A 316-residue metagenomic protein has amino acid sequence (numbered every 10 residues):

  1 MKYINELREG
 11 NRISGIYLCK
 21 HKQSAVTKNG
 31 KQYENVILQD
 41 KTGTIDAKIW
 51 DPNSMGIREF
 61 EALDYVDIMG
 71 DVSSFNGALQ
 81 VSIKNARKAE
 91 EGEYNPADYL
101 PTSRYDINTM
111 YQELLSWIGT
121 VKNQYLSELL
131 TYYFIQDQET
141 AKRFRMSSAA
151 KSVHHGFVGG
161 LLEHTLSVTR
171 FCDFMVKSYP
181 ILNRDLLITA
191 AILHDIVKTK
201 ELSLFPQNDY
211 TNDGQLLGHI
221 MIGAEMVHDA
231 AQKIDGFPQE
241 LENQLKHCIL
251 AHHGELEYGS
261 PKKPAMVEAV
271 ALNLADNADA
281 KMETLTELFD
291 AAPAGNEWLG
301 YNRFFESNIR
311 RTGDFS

Functional and structural regions predicted by a protein language model:
M1-I13: OB-fold nucleic-acid-binding modules
Y17, L63, V168, I249 (+1 more regions): Divalent metal-coordination and catalytic microenvironments
K22-Q32, I45-D46, P52-Y99: OB-fold single-stranded nucleic acid-binding module
N35-D40, L204: Short, acidic/hydrophobic/Gly-rich beta-strand patch recurrent on exposed beta strands that often constitutes part
Q80-M146, I222: Extended, charge-rich, solvent-exposed interface segments
S127-F171, L193-T199: A short mid-domain helix/strand-loop element embedded in enzyme catalytic domains that forms or borders the active-site
S152-H154, E163-H164, F174-A292: Divalent metal-dependent catalytic cores for phosphoryl transfer on phosphate-bearing substrates
N273, A291, G295-N308, T312-S316: N-terminal intrinsically disordered, cationic/polar leader segments that include organellar targeting peptides
